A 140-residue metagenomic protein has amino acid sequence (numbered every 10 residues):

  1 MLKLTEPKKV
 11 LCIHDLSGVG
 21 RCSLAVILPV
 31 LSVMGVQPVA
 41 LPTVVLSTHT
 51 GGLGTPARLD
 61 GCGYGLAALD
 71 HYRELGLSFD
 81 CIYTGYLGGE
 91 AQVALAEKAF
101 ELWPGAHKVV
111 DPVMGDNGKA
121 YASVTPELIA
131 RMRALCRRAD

Functional and structural regions predicted by a protein language model:
M1-C81: Small-residue (G/A/S/T)-rich helix-start motifs and N-terminal tracts that mark the onset
T84-D140: Conserved beta-alpha-beta core of the PfkB/ribokinase-like small-molecule kinase fold
